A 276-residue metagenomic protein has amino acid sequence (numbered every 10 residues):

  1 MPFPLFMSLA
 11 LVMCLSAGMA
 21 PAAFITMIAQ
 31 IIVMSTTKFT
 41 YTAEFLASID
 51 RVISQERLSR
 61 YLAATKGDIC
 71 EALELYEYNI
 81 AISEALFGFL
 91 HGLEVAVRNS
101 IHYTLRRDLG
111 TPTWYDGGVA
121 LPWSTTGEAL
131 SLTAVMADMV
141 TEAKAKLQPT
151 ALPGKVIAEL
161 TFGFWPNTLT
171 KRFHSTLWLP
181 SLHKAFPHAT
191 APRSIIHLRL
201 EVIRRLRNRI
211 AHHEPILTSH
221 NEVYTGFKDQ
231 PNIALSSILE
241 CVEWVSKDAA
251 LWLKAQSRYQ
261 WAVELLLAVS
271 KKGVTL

Functional and structural regions predicted by a protein language model:
P2-L198, V202, L217-L276: Extended intrinsically disordered or low-complexity regions, especially N/C-terminal cytosolic tails and loops, rather
H213: Active-site-proximal binding-pocket segments
